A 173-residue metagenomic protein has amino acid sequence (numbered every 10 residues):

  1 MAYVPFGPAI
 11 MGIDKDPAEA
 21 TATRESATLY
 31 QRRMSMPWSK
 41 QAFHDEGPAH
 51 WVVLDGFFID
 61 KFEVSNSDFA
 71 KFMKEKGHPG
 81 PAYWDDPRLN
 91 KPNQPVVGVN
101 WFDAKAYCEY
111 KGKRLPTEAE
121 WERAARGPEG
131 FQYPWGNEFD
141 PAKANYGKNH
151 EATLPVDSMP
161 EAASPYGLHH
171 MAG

Functional and structural regions predicted by a protein language model:
V4, I10, K15, E19 (+3 more regions): Functional-site microenvironments in short loops/helix caps that host divalent-cation chemistry
P8, A49-W51, G56: Well-ordered beta-strand positions in beta-sheet-rich domains
K40-D45, H50: Primarily N-terminal secretory
A49-W51, D60, G167: Short, surface-exposed beta-strand/loop micro-motifs that present aromatic residues
F57, V64, A70-P81, K111-G112: Short capping motifs at secondary-structure boundaries
F69, G173: PAPS/PAP-binding and catalytic site of the sulfotransferase fold
